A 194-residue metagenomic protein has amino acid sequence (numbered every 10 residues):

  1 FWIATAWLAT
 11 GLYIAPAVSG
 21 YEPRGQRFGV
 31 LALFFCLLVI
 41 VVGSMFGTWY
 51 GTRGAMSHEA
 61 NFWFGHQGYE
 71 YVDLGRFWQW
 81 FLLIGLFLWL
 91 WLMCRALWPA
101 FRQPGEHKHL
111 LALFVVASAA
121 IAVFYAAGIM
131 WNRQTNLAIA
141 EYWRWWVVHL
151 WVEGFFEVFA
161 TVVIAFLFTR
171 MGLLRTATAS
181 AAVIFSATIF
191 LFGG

Functional and structural regions predicted by a protein language model:
F1-H58, L74-L97, A112-W131, V148-M171 (+1 more regions): Hydrophobic cores of alpha-helical transmembrane segments in multi-pass integral membrane proteins
M56-Y69: Membrane-interfacial helical/loop segments at transmembrane boundaries in membrane proteins
G68-R76, G105, I139-H149: Non-cytosolic membrane-interface motifs at loop->transmembrane helix junctions
G105-L113: Juxtamembrane inter-helical linkers in multi-pass membrane proteins
M130-A138: Active-site-adjacent bridging/hinge elements
T176: Solvent-exposed interhelical
